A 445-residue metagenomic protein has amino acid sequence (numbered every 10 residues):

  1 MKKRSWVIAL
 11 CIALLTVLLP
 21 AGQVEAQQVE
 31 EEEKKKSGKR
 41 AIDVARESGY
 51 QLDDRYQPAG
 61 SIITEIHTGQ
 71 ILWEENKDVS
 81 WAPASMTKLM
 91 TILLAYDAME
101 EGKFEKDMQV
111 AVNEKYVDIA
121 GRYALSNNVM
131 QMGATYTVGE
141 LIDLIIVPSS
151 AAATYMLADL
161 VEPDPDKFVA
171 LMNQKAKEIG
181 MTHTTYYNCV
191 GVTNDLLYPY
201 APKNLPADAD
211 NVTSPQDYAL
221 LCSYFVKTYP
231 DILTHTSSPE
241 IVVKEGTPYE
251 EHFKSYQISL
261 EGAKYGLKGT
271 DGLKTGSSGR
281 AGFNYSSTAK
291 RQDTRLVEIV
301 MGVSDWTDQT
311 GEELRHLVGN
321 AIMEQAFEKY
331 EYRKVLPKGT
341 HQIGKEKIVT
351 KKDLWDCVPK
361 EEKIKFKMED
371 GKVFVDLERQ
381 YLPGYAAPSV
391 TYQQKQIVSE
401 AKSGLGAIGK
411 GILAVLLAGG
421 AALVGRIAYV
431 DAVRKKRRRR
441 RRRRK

Functional and structural regions predicted by a protein language model:
K2-E25, G409-V430: Sec-dependent N-terminal signal peptides of Gram-positive bacterial secreted proteins and lipoproteins
K2-K3, P83, A134, V138 (+1 more regions): Structural motif marking the loop-to-transmembrane transition
A26-P215, V226-Y229: Active-site-adjacent loops and short helices of periplasmic peptidoglycan-processing enzymes
T185, Y198-P199, K203-K445: Domain-terminus/edge residues, biased toward the C-terminal soluble/receptor-binding domains of extracytoplasmic
